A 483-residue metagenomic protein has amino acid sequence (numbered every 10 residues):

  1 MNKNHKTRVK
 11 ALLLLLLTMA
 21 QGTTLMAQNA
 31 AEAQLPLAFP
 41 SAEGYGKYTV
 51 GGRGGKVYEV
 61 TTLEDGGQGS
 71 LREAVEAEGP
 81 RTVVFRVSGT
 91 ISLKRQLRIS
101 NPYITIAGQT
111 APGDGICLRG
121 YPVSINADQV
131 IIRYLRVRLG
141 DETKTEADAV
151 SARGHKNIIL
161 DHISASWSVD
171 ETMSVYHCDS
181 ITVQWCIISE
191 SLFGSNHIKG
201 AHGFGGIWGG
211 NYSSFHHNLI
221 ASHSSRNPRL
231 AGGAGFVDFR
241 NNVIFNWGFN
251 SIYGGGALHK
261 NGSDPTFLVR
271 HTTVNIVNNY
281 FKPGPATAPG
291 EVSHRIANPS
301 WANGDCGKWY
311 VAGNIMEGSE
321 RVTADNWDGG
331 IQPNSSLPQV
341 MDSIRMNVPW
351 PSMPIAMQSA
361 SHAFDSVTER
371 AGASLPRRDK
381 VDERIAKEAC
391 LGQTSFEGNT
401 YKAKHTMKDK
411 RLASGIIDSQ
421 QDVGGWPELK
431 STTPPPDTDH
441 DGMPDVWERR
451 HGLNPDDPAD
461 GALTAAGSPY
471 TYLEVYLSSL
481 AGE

Functional and structural regions predicted by a protein language model:
M1-A30: Bacterial Sec-dependent N-terminal signal peptides
L37-V83, D460: Acidic Gly/Asp/Thr-rich repetitive segments characteristic of extracellular carbohydrate-active and adhesion proteins
T49-V50, G69-E76, S92-N101, G120-S124 (+3 more regions): Short, T/G/N/S-enriched strand-turn elements that build extracellular solenoid repeat scaffolds
S92-S214: Right-handed parallel beta-helix
T105, T110, R136, S164 (+7 more regions): A structural signal for beta-strand register positions
P122, A149, T172, G194-S195 (+6 more regions): Structural detector of coil-to-beta-strand junctions
G233, D238-S419: Extracellular beta-rich repeat passengers
Q420-E483: Extracellular calcium-associated, cysteine-rich motifs in secreted modular proteins
